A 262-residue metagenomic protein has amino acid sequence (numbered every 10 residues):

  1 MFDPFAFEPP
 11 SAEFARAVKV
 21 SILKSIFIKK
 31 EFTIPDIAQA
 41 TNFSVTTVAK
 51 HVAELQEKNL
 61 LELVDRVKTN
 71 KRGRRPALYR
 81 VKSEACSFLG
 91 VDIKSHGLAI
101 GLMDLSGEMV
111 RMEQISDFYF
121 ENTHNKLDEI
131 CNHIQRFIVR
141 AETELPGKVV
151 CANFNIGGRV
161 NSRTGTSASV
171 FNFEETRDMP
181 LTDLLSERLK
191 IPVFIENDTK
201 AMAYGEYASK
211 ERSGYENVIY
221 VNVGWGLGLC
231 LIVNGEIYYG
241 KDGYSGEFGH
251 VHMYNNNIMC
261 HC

Functional and structural regions predicted by a protein language model:
M1-A40: Extreme N-terminal segment that seeds HTH/winged-HTH DNA-binding domains in transcriptional regulators
E31-V64: N-terminal helix-turn-helix
L63-F88, V193, N197-V218: Conserved phosphate-binding catalytic cores of ATP/NTP-utilizing and phosphoryl-transfer enzymes
R75-M112, Y220-V233: Gly/Thr-rich phosphate-binding beta-strand-loop-beta motif of the actin/hexokinase/Hsp70
M109, S167, I237-Y238: Hydrophobic "anchor" residues
E113-N217: Glycine-rich phosphate-binding loop and adjoining helix at the ATP-binding site of ATP-dependent phosphoryl-transfer
G214-H261: Glycine-rich phosphate-binding loop of actin/hexokinase-like ATP-binding domains
